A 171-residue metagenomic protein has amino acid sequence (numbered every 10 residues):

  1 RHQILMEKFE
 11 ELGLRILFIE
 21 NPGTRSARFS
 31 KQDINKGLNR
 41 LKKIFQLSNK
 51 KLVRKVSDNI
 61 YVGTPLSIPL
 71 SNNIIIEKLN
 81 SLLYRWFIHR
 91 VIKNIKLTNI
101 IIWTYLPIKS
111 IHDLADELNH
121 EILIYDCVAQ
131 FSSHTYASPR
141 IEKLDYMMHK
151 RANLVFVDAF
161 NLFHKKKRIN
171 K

Functional and structural regions predicted by a protein language model:
H2-F9: Short amphipathic alpha-helix
L5, W86-V91, N99, S138-V155: Membrane-proximal helix-turn-helix segments that form the acceptor-binding/catalytic region of lipid-linked
R15-R25, A129: A short beta-strand-loop structural module common to alpha/beta enzyme folds
T24-I95: A conserved catalytic-core segment of Leloir-type glycosyltransferases
I101-W103, A115-Q130: Active-site proximal beta-strand in glycosyltransferases
L106-I108, A159-F160: Helix N-cap/beta->alpha junction signal
I111, D126-S138: A short, histidine- and acid-enriched strand-loop-helix "catalytic/donor-clamping" loop that lines the nucleotide-sugar
A152-K171: A short, active-site helix/loop in glycosyltransferases that binds the activated sugar's phosphate group
